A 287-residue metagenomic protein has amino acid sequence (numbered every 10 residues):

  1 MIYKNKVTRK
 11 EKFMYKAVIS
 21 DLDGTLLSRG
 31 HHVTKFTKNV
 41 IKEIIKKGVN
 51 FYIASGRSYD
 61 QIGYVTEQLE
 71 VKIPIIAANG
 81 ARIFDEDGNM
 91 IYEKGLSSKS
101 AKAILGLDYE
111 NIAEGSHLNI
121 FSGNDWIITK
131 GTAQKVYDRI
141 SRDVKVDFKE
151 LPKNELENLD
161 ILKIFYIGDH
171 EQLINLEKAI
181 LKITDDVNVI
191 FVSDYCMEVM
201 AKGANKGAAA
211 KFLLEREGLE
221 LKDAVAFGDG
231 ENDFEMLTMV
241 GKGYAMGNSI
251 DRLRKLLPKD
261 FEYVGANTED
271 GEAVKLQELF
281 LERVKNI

Functional and structural regions predicted by a protein language model:
I2-F13: Short, Lys/Arg-enriched N-terminal segments with co-localized hydrophobic residues within the first ~10-30 amino acids
M14-A17, T34, E198-I287: Mg2+-dependent phosphoryl-transfer enzymes with acidic/Ser/Thr/Gly-rich catalytic loops
Y15, K72, I161-L162, T184-V187 (+2 more regions): Short, well-ordered alpha-helix to beta-strand connector turns
Y15-G30: Asp-based phosphoryl-transfer active-site loop
H32-Q134, N248: Active-site phosphate-binding/coordination module
T37, I62-T66, L176, I180 (+2 more regions): Hydrophobic packing residues within well-ordered alpha-helices of enzyme cores
K72-A78, N188-I190, G243-G247, E262-G265: Short hydrophobic/aromatic-enriched beta-strand-loop microsegments
A113-F227, E231: Conserved acidic, metal-coordinating active-site core of Asp-based, Mg2+-dependent phosphoryl-transfer enzymes
